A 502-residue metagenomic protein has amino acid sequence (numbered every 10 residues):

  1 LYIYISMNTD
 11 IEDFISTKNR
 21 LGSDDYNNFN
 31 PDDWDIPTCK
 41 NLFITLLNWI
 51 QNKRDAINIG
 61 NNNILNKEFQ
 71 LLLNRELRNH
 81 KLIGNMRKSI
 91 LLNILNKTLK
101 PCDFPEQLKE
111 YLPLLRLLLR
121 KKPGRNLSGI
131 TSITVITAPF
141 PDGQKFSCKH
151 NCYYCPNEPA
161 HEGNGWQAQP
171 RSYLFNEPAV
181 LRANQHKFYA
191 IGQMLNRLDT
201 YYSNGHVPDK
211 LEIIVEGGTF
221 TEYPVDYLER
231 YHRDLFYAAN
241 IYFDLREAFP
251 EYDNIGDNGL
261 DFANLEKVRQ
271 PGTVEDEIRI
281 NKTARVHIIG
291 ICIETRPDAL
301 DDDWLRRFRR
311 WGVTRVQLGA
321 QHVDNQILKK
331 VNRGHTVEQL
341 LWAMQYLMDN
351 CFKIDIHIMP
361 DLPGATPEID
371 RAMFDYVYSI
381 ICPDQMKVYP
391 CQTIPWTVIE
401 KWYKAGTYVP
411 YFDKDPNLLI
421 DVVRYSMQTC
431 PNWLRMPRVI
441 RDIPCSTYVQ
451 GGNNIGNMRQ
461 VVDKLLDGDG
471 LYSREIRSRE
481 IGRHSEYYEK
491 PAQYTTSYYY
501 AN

Functional and structural regions predicted by a protein language model:
L1-I5: Intrinsically disordered, low-complexity terminal segments enriched in Ser/Thr
N8-Q193, R197-L265, N432: Flexible, acidic/Gly-rich N-terminal and inter-domain linker regions that tether and position cofactor-handling modules
R125-E158, D361-S379, P390, P416-N417 (+1 more regions): Gly/lys/ser-thr-rich phosphate-binding loops in alpha/beta enzymes that coordinate phosphoanhydride or phosphate groups
C148-N151, V207-D209, H287, G312 (+2 more regions): Short loop/turn motifs at secondary-structure junctions
E162, W396, S446: Glycine/Thr-rich phosphate-binding loops of Rossmann-like dinucleotide-binding domains
N176-Q193, I213, G217-Y237, E247-N417 (+1 more regions): Conserved non-cysteine loop/helix-boundary elements of the Radical SAM core domain that shape
G205-H206, C351, I381, C430-P431: A structural signal for short coil/turn segments at secondary-structure junctions
T407-N502: C-terminal accessory regions of radical SAM enzymes
